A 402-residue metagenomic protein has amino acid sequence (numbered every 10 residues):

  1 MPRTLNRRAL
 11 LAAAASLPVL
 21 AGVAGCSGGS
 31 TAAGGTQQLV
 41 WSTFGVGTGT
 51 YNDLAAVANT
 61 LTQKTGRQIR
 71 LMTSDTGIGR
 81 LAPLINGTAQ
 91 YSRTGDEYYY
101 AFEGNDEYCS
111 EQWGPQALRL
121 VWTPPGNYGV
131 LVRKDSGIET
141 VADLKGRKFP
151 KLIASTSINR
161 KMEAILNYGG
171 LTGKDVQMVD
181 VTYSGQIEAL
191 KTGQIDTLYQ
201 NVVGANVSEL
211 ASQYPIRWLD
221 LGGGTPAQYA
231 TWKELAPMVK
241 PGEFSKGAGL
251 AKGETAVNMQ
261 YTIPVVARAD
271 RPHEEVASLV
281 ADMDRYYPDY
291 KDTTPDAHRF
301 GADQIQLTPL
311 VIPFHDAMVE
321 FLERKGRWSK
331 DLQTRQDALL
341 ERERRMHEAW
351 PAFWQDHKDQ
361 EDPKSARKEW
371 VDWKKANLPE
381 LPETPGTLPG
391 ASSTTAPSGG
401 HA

Functional and structural regions predicted by a protein language model:
M1-L17, A21: N-terminal secretory signal peptides and thylakoid transit peptides that target proteins across membranes
V23-G25: C-terminal motif of bacterial Sec signal peptides marking the signal peptidase cleavage site
S27-G29: Bacterial signal peptide processing site
G34-Y168, V179, W218: Short, glycine-/small- and polar/acidic-enriched structural segments that line small-molecule recognition paths
A56-G66, N159-D175, Q194, L210-Y214 (+2 more regions): Ligand-binding cleft/hinge of the Venus flytrap
D96-Y98, G104-C109, S136, K174-E275: Pocket-lining segment of extracytoplasmic ligand-binding domains
K148-A164, M238-Q306, L310: Ligand-binding clefts/hinges and TM-proximal coupling segments of bilobed small-molecule sensing domains
V202, N206-W218, E274, D284-A402: An extracytoplasmic/periplasmic, membrane-proximal ligand-sensing/linker region
